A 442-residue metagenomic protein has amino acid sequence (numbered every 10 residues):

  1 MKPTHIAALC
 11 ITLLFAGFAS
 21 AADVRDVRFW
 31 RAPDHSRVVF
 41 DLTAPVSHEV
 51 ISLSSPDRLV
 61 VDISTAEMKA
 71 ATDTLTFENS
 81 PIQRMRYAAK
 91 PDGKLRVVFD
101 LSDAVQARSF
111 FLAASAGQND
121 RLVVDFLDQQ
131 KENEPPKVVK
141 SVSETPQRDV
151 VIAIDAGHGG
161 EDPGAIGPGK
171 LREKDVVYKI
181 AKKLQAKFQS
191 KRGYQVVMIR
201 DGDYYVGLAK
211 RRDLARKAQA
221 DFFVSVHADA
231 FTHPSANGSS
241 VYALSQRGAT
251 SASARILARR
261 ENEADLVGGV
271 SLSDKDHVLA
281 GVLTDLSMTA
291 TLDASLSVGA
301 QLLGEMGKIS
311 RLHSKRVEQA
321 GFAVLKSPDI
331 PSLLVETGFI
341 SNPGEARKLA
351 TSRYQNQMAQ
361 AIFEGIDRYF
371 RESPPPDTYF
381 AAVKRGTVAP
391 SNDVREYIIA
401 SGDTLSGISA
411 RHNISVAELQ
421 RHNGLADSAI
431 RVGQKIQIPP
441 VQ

Functional and structural regions predicted by a protein language model:
M1-A7: Positively charged n-region of N-terminal signal peptides that target proteins for export
A7-G17: Bacterial N-terminal signal peptides
S20-I152, I398, T404-A410: Signal-peptide-cleaved, periplasmic/extracellular N-terminal interaction regions immediately downstream of the signal
A22-V24, P33-R37, T43-V46, S54-R58 (+16 more regions): Extracytoplasmic
H48-V50, V61, L283-A381, Q420: Active-site-adjacent mobile loop/cap segments within catalytic or ligand-binding domains
S115, R121, E173, V177 (+5 more regions): Short, charged, low-complexity patches
E132-H277, M288-A300, T387, G407 (+1 more regions): Catalytic-core regions of hydrolytic enzymes
N392-I398, A410, I414-Q442: Extracellular LysM carbohydrate-binding repeats and other cell-envelope/extracellular binding modules
